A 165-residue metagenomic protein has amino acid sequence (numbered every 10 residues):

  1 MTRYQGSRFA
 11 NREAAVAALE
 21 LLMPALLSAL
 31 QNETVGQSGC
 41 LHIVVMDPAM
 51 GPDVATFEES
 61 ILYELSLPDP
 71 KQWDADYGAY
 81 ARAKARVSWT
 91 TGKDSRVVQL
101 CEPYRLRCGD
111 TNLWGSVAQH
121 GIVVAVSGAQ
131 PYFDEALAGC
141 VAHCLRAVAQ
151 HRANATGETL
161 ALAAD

Functional and structural regions predicted by a protein language model:
M1, S7, S28, V35 (+4 more regions): Zinc-dependent deaminase catalytic domain
T2-V35, I122-D165: Juxtadomain coupling helices with adjacent low-complexity linkers
T34-E102: Structured interaction and signal-relay segments at domain junctions
S95-A136: Sensory/regulatory domains in signal-transduction proteins
